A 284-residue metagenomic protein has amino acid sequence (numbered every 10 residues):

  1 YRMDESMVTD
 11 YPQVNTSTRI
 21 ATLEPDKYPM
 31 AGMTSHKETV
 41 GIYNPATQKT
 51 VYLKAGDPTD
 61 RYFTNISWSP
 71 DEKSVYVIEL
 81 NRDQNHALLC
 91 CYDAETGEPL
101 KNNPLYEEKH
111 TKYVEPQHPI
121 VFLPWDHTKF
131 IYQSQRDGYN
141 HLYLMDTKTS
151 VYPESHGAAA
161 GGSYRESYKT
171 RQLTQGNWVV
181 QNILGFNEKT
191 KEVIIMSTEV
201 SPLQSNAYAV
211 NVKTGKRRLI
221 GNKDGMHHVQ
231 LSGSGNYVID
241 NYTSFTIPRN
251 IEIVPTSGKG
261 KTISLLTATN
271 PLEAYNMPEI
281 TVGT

Functional and structural regions predicted by a protein language model:
Y1-D10, E24-D26, A31-Q48: Extended catalytic-interface subdomain
Y1-D4, M30-T34, S69-P70, Y76-D83 (+8 more regions): Beta-strand C-termini and the immediately following turn/loop, strongest in propeller blades
Y1-R2, M7-D10, K37-T39, L53 (+9 more regions): Non-catalytic accessory segments flanking enzyme active sites
T16-D26, M33-K37, R82-L100: Carboxylate/His-rich catalytic cores and anion/metal-binding grooves
N44-Q48, A94-G97, T147-K148, N211-G215 (+1 more regions): Short loop/turn segments that connect beta-strands within beta-propeller blades
K101, D126, G138, E166-K169 (+3 more regions): Cysteine-rich, disulfide-stabilized extracellular repeat modules
P153-S163: Intrinsic disorder/low-complexity segments
